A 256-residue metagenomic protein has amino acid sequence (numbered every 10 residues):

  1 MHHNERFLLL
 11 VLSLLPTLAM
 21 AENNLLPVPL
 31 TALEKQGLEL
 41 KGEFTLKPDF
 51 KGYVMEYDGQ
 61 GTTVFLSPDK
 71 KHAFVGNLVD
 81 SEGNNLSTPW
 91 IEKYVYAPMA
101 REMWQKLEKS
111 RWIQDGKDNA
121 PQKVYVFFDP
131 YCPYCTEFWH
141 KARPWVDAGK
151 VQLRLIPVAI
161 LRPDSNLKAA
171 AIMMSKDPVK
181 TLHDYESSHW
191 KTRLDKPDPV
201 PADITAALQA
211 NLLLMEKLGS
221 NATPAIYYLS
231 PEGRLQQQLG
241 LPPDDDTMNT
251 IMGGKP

Functional and structural regions predicted by a protein language model:
M1-L8: Bacterial N-terminal signal peptides that target proteins for export
P16-A21: N-terminal signal peptide c-region/cleavage motif recognized by signal peptidases
E22, L26-G52, G59-F74, T192-P256: C-terminal cap of thioredoxin/glutaredoxin-like
K70-A97: A short, surface-exposed interaction/processing loop segment used at functional sites
Y96-Q105: Long, charged amphipathic helices and adjacent flexible linkers at domain junctions
W104-Q122: A short beta-strand-turn-helix
A120-P130, T136-V200, E216-N221, L241-P243 (+1 more regions): Structural alpha/beta surface segment adjacent to cysteine/selenocysteine redox centers across thiol/disulfide enzymes
